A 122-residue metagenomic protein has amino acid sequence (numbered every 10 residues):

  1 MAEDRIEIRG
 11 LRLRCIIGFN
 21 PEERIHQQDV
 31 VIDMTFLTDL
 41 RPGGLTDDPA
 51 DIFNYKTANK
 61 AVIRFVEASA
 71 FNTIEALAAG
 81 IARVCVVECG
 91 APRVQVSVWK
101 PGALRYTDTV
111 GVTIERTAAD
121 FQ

Functional and structural regions predicted by a protein language model:
M1-Q122: N-terminal, polar/charged subdomain of small-to-medium soluble alpha/beta proteins
